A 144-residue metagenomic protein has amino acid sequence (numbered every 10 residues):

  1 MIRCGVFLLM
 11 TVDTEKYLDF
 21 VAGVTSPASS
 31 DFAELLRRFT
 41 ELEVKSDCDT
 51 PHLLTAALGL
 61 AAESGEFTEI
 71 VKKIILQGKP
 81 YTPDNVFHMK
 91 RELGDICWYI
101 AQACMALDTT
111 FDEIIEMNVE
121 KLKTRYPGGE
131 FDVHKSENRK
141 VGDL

Functional and structural regions predicted by a protein language model:
I2-L144: Flexible "arm" and connector segments at domain edges
